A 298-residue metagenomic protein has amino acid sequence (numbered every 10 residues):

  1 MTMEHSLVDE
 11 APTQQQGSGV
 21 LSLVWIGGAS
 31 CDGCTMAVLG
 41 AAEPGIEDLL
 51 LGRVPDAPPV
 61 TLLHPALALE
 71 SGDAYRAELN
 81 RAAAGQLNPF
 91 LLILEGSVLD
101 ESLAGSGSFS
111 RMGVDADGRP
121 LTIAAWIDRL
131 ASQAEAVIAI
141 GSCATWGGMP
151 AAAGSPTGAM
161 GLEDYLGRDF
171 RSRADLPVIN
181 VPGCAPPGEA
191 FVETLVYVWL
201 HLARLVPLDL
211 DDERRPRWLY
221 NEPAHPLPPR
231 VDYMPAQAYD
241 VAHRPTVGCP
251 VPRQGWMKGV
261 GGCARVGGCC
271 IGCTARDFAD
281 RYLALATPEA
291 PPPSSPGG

Functional and structural regions predicted by a protein language model:
T2-G248, P252-R253, K258-C263: Iron-sulfur-associated redox domains of electron-transfer enzymes in respiratory and anaerobic energy metabolism
A238-G298: C-terminal, charge/polar-rich interaction regions
